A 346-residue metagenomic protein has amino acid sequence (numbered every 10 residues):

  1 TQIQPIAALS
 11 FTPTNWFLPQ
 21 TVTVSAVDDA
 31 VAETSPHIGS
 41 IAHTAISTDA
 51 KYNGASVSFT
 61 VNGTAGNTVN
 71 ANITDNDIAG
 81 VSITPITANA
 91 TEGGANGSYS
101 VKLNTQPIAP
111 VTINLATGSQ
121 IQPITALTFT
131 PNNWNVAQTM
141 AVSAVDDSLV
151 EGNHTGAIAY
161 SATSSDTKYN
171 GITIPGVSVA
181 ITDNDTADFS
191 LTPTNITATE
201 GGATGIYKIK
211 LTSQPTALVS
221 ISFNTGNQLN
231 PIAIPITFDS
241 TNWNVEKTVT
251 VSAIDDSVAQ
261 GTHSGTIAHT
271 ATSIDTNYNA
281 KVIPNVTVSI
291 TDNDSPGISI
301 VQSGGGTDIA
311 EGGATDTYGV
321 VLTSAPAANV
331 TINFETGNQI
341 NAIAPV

Functional and structural regions predicted by a protein language model:
T1-V346: Short boundary segments that mark the start of a structured unit
